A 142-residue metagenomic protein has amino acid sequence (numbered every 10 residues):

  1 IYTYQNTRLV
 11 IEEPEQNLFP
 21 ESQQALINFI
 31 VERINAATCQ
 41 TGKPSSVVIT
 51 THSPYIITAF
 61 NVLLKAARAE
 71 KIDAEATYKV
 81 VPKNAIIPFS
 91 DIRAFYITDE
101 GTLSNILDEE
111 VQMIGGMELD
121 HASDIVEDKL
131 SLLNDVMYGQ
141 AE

Functional and structural regions predicted by a protein language model:
I1-D124, G139: Switch/communication elements of ASCE P-loop NTPase nucleotide-binding domains
E127: Aromatic (Trp/Tyr) and acidic
S131-E142: Conserved helicase/translocase motor-coupling segment
